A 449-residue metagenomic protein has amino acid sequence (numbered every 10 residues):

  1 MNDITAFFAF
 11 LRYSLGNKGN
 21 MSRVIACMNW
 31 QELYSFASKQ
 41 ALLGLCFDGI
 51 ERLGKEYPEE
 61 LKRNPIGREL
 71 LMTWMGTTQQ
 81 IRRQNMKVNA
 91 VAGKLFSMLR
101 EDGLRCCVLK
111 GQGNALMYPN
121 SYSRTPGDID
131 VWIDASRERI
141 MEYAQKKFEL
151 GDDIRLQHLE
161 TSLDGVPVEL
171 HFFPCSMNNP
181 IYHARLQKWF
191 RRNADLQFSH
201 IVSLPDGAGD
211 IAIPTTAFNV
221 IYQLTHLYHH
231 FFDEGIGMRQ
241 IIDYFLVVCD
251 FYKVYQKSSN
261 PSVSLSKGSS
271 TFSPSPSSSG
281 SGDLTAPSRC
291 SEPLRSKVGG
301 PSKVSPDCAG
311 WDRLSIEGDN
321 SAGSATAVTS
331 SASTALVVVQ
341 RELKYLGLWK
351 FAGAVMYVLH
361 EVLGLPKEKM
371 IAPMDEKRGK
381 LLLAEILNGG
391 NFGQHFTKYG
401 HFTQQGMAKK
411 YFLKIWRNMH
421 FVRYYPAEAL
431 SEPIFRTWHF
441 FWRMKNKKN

Functional and structural regions predicted by a protein language model:
M1-G127, W132-K257, S333-N449: Conserved NTP-donor binding/palm subdomain of two-metal-ion nucleotidyltransferases/polymerases, i.e., the charged
K257-T334: Intrinsic disorder/low-complexity segments
